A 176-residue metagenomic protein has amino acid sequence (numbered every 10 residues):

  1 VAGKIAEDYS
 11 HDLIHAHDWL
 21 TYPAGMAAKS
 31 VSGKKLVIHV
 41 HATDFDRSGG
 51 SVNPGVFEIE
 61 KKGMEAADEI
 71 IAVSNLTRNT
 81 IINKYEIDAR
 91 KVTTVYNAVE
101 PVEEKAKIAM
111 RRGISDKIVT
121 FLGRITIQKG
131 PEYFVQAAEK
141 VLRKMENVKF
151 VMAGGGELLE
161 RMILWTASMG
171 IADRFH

Functional and structural regions predicted by a protein language model:
A2-T21: Short N-terminal targeting/anchoring amphipathic segment
L13-H15, Y22, M26-R47, I71: Active-site proximal beta-strand in glycosyltransferases
S32-V37, F45-K62, P101: Nucleotide-sugar donor phosphate/pyrophosphate-binding loop at the beta->alpha transition of glycosyltransferases
S48-S51, I82-N83, R90-K91, A98-S115: Acidic anion/phosphate-binding donor-loop and adjacent secondary structure in glycosyltransferase catalytic cores
L76, V95-A98: Carbohydrate-associated surface elements
P101-V102, T126-P131, E157-L159: A short, basic/aromatic alpha-helical/loop segment that forms part of the nucleotidyl-sugar donor-binding site
R112-E139, V151: Conserved donor-binding/catalytic core segment of Leloir-type glycosyltransferases
A153-G154, E160-H176: Nucleotide-activated donor-binding/catalytic signature segment of Leloir-type glycosyltransferases, i.e., the conserved
